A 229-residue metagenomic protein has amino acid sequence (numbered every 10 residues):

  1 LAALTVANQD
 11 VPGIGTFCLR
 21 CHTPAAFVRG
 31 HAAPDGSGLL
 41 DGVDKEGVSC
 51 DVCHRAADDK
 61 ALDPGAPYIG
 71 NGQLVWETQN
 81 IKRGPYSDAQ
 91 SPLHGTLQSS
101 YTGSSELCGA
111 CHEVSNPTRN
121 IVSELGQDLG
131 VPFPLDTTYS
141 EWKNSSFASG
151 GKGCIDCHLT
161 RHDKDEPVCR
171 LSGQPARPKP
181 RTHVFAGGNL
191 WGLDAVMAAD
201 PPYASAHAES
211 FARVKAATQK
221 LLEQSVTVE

Functional and structural regions predicted by a protein language model:
L1-A7, H31-E229: Primarily the internal scaffold of c-type cytochrome electron-transfer domains, especially repeated/multiheme c-type
L1-Q9, G15, T23: Extracytoplasmic c-type cytochrome modules immediately beyond a signal peptide or single-pass transmembrane anchor
G15-C18, S105: Hydrophobic faces of stable alpha-helices that mediate helix-helix packing
L19-R20, S49: Structural recognition of the beta-strand scaffold that forms the well-ordered cores of secreted hydrolase catalytic
R20-A32: Conserved, well-structured interaction surfaces
